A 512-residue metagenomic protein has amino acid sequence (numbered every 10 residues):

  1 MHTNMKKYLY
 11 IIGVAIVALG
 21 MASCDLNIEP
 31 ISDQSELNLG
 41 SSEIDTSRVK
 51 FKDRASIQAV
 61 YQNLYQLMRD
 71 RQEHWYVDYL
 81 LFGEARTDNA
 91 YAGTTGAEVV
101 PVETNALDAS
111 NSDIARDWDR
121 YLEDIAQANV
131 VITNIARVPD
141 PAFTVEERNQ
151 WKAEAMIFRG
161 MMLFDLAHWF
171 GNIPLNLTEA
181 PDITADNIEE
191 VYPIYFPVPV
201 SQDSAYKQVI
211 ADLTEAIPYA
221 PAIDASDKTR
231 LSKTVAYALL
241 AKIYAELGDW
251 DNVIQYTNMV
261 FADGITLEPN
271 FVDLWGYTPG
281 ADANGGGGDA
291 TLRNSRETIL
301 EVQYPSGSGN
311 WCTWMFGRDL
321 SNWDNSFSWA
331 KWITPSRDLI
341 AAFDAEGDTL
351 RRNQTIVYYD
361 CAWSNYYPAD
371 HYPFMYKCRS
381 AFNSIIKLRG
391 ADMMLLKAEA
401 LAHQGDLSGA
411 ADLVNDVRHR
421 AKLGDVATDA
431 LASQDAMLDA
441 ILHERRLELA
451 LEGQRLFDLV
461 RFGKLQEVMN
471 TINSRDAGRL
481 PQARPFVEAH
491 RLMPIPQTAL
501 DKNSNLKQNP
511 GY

Functional and structural regions predicted by a protein language model:
M1-A22: Sec-dependent bacterial lipoprotein signal peptides
C24-L81, T257, R479-Y512: Membrane-proximal, proline-rich intrinsically disordered regions
V49, A55-Q62, Q66-D70, T95-F170 (+7 more regions): Conserved, well-structured interaction surfaces
W75-G96, I173-A185, A222-F316, D425-A436: Short, surface-exposed recognition loops and adjoining beta-strand edges that mediate ligand/DNA contacts, enriched
A106, E179, P335-G390, L396: Flexible, polar/acidic helix-loop-strand segments at domain edges
V260, A391-L395, L407-G424: Active/binding-pocket-proximal capping segment
